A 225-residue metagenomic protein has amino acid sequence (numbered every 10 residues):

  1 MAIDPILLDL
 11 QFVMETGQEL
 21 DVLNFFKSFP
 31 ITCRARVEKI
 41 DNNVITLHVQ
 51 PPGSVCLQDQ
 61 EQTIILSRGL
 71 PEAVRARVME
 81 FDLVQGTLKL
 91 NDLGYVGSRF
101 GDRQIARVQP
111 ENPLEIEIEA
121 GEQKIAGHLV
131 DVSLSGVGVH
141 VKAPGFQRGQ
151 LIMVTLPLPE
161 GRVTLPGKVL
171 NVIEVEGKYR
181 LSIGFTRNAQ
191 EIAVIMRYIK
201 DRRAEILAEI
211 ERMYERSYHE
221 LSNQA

Functional and structural regions predicted by a protein language model:
M1-A225: Structured alpha-helical
